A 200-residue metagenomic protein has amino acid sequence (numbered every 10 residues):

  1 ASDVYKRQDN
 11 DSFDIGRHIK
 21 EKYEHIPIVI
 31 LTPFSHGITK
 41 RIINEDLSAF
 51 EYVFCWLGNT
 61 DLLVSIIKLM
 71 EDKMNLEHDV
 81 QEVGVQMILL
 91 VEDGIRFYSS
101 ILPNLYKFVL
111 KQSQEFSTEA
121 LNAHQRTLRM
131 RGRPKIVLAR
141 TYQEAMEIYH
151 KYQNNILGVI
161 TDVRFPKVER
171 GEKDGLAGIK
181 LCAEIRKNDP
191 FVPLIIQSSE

Functional and structural regions predicted by a protein language model:
A1-Y5: Short, small-residue-biased leader/transition segments that mark boundaries at the very start of proteins
R7, F34-I38, R164: Conserved phosphotransfer active-site motifs of two-component signaling proteins, especially the receiver
D11-H25, E147, V168-F191: Short amphipathic alpha-helix used as the core "switch/output" element in two-component signaling
L31-P33, I196-Q197: Hydrophobic/aromatic residues positioned on beta-strands within the core alpha/beta folds
S35-S48, S199-E200: Glycine-rich, charge-decorated loop segments at or immediately adjacent to ligand/cofactor-binding or catalytic sites
T39-I43, P103-N104, K167-A177: Short, flexible/disordered intra-domain loops and linkers
E45-Y52, W56-K135, Y142-Q143, H150 (+1 more regions): Non-catalytic signal-transmission and effector/linker regions of two-component phosphorelay proteins
